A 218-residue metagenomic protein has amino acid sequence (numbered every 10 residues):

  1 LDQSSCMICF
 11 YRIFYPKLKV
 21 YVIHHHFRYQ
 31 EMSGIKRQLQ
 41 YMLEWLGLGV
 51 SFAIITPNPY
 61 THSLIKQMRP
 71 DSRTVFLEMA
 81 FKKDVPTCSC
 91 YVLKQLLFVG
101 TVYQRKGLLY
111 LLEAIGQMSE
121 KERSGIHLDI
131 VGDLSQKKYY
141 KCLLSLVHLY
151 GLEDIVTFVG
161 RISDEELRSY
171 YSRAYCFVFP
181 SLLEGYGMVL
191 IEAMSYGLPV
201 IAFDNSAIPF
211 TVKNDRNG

Functional and structural regions predicted by a protein language model:
R37-I54: Membrane-proximal helix-turn-helix segments that form the acceptor-binding/catalytic region of lipid-linked
Y60, A80: Carbohydrate-associated surface elements
K94, T101-Q117, L128, K138-K141: A conserved mid-protein helix/loop that constitutes part of the nucleotide-sugar donor-binding site
G132, K141-I162: Nucleotide-activated donor-binding/catalytic signature segment of Leloir-type glycosyltransferases, i.e., the conserved
R161-I162, S169-A174: Short alpha-helical donor nucleotide-sugar binding micro-motif in glycosyltransferases
L182: Aromatic "clamp/platform" in nucleotide-sugar-dependent glycosyltransferases that forms part of the donor/acceptor
L190, P199-A202: Short hydrophobic beta-strand element within catalytic cores of glycosyltransferases and related nucleotide-activated
N205-D215: Short acidic/histidine- and often glycine-rich active-site loop of Leloir-type glycosyltransferases that engages
